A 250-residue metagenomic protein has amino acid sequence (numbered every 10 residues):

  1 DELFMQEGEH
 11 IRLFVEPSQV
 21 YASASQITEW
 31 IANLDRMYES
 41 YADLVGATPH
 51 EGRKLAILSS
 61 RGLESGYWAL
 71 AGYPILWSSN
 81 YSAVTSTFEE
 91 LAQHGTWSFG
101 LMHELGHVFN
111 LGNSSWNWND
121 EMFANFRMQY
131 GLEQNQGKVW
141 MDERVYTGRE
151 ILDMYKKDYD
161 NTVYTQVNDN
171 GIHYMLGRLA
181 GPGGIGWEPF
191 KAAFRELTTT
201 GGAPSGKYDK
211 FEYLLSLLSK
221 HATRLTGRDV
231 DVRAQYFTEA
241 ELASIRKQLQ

Functional and structural regions predicted by a protein language model:
E2-M102: Juxtacatalytic substrate-recognition/specificity segment
E9-R12, A47-A56, E104-H107, L132-Q136 (+2 more regions): Loop/turn elements at helix/coil->beta-strand transitions in domains of secreted/extracellular proteins
E29-R36, S40, T96, G100 (+7 more regions): Extracytoplasmic/secreted proteins, especially bacterial periplasmic and envelope-associated proteins
L44-S60, W116-N117, V139-E143, E188-E196: Surface-exposed patches in mature extracellular/periplasmic domains of secreted proteins
S60-S79, A83, W116-N119, M141-G171: Aromatic- and carboxylate-enriched substrate-binding clefts and catalytic-loop regions of carbohydrate-active enzymes
T87-G148: Zinc-dependent metallopeptidase catalytic helix centered on the HExxH motif and its immediate flanking segment
R149-L242: Active-site-proximal alpha-helical
E241-Q250: Non-catalytic terminal regions of proteins
